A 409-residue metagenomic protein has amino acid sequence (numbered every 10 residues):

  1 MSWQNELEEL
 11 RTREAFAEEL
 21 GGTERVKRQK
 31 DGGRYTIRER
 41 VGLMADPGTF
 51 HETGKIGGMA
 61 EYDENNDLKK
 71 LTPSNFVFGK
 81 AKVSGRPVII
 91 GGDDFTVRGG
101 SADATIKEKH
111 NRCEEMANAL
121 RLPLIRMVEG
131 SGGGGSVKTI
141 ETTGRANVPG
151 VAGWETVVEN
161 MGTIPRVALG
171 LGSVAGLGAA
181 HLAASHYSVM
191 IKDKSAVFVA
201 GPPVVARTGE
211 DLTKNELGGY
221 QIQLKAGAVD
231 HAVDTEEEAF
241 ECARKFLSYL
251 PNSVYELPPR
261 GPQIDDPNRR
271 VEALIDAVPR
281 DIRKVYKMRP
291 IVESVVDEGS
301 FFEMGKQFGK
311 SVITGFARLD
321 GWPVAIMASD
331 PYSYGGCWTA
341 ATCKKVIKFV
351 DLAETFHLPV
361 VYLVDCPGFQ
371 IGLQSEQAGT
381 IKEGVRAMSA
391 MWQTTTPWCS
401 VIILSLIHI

Functional and structural regions predicted by a protein language model:
M1-Y62, A184, V199-R318, V324: Amphipathic alpha-helical segments at domain termini/boundaries
D31, Y35, R40-V167, S389: Long, structured ligand/cofactor-binding scaffold of large enzymes
G57-I89, K109, N118, R283-W392: Non-catalytic terminal/interface segments that mediate subunit docking, oligomerization, and allosteric communication
S74-N75, S84-V88, A119-P123, M161-R166 (+6 more regions): Short coil/turn connectors at secondary-structure junctions
G91-D93, I125-V128, L169-L171, S185 (+8 more regions): Generic beta-strand/beta-sheet core signal
D93, S101-A104, G135-T142, G178-A184 (+8 more regions): Short acidic, glycine/serine/threonine-rich loops at helix termini
T142-T213, G219: Active-site cavity-forming subdomains of large catalytic enzyme subunits
I407-I409: Conserved small/polar residues in nucleotide/adenosyl-binding loops
